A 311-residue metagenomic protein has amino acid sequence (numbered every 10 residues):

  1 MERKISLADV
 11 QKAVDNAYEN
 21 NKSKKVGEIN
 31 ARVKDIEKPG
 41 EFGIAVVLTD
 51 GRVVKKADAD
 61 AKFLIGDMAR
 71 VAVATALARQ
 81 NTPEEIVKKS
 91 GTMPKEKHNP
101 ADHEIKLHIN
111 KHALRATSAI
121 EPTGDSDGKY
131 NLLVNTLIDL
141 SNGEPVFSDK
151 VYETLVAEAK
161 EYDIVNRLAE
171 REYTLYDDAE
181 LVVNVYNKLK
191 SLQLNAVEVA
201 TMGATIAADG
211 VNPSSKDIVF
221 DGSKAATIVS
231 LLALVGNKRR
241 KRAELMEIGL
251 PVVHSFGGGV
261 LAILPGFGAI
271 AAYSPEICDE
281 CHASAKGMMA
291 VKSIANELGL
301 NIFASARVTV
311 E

Functional and structural regions predicted by a protein language model:
E2-K25, T82-L189: Active-site-adjacent helix/loop patches that line small-molecule binding or acyl-intermediate pockets
V14, G210-E311: Structured C-terminal helix/loop/strand segments within mature extracytoplasmic catalytic/sensor domains
E19, T75-P83, S118-P122, A204-A208 (+1 more regions): Short glycine/serine- and small hydrophobic-enriched flexible loop segments
E19-K56, L261-A262: A short, well-structured edge-of-sheet supersecondary motif
V33-E37, K106, V156, G249-V253 (+1 more regions): Short Gly/Pro-enriched turn/cap motifs at secondary-structure boundaries
I44, D50-G51, L64-I86, M202 (+1 more regions): Active-site SXXK
V71, L77, R115-A116, Q193-N212 (+1 more regions): Active-site-proximal alpha-helical segments within enzyme catalytic domains
D127, L155, D163-T227, C278-S284: Penicillin-binding protein/beta-lactamase superfamily catalytic region
